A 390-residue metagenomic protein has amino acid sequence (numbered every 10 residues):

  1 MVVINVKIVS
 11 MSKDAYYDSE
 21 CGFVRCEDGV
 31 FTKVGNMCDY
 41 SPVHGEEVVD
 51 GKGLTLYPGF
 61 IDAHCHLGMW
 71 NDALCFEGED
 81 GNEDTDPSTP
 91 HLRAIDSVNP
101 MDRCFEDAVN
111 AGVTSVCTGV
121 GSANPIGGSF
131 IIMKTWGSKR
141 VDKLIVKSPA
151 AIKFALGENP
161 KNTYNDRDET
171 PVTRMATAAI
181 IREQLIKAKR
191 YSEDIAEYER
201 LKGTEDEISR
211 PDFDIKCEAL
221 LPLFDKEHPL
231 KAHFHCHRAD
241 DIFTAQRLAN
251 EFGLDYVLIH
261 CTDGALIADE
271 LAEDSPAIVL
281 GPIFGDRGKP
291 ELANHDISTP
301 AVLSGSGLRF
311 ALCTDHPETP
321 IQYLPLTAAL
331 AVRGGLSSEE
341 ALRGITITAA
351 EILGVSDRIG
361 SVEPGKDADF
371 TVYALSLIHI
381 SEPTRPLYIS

Functional and structural regions predicted by a protein language model:
M1-V43, L54, L375-L377: N-terminal metal-binding scaffold of metallo-dependent hydrolase/deaminase domains
V2-V3, S41-I95, N110: Replace "His-x-His-based motif
V6, V24, G29, G53 (+7 more regions): Divalent metal-coordination and catalytic microenvironments
K7, D72-A73, E79-T85, T89-H91 (+4 more regions): His/Asp/Glu-enriched, well-ordered alpha-helical/loop segment that forms or immediately abuts the divalent-metal
A73-V98, M133, K139, A151-T163 (+3 more regions): Active-site gating loops and adjacent loop-to-helix segments of metal-dependent hydrolytic enzymes
V109-Y256: Polyanionic/metal-chelating signatures
A249-D255, A272-V279, L308-R309: Glycine-enriched alpha-helix->loop->beta-strand junction motifs that scaffold or abut catalytic
I378-S390: Single conserved hydrophobic/aromatic residue that forms the stacking wall/gate of nucleotide- or nucleobase-binding
